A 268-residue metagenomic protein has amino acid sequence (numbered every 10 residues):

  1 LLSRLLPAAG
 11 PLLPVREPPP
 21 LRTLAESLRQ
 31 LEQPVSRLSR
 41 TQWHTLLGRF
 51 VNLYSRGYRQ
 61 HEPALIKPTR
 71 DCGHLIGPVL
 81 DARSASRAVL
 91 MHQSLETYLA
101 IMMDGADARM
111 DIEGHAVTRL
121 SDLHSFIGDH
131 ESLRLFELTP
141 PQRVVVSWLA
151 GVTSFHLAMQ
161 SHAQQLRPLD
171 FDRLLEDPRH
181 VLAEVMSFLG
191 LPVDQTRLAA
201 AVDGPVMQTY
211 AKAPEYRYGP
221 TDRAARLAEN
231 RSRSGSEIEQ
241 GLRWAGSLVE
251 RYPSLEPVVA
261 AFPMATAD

Functional and structural regions predicted by a protein language model:
L1-R49: PAPS-dependent sulfotransferase catalytic core
S3-P7, G48-V51, I76-L80, V89: Short, well-ordered alpha-helical packing segments
A8, G57, A82, S161-H162 (+1 more regions): Alpha-helix C-cap/termination motif
T23-S39, R70-T196: PAPS-dependent sulfotransferase catalytic domain
S39-N52, H115-S125, D222-R226: Short, basic, helix/turn surface patches
V51-P78: Glycine-rich phosphate-binding loop used to anchor ATP phosphates in small-molecule kinases, encompassing both
H130-V144, V152, H156-H162, L166-P168 (+1 more regions): PAPS-dependent sulfotransferases, especially Golgi type II membrane carbohydrate sulfotransferases
